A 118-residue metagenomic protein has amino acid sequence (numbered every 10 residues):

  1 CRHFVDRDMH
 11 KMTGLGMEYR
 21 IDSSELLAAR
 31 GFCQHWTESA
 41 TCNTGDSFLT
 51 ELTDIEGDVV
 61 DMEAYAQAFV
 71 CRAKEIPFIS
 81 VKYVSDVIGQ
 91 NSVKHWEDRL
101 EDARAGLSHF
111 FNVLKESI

Functional and structural regions predicted by a protein language model:
C1-I118: Glycine-rich phosphate- or other oxyanion-binding loops that anchor nucleotides, phosphorylated ligands
